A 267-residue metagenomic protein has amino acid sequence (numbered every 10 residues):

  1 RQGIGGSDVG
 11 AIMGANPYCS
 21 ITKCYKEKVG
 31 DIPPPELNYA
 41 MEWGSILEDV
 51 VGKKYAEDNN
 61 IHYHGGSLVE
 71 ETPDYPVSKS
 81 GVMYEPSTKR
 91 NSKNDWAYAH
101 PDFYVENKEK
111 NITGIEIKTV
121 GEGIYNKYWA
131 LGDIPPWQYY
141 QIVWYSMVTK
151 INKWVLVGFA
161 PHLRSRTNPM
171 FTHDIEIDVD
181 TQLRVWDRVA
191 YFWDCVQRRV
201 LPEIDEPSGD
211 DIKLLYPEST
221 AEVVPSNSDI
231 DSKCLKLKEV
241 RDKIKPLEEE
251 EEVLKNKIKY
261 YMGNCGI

Functional and structural regions predicted by a protein language model:
R1-I267: Accessory terminal regions of nucleic-acid processing enzymes
